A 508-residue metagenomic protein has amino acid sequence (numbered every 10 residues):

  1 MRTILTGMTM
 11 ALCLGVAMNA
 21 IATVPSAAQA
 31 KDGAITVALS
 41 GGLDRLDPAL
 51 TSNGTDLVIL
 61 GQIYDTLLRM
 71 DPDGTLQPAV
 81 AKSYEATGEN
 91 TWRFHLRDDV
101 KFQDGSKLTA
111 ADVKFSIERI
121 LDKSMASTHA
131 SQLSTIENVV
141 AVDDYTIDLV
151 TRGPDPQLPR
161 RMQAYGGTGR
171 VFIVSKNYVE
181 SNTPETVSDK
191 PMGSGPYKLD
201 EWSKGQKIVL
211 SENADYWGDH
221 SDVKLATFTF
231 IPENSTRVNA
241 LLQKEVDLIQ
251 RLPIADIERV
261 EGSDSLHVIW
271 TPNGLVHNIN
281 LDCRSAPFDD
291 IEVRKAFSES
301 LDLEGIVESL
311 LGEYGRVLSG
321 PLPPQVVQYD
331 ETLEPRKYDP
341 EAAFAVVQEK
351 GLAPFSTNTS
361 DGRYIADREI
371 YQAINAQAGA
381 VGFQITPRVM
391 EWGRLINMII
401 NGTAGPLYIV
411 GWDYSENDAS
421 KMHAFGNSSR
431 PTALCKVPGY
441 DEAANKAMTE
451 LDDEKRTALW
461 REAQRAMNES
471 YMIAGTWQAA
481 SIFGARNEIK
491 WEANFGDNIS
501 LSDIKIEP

Functional and structural regions predicted by a protein language model:
T36, T109-E118, D144-V150, G195-P196 (+6 more regions): Alpha-helical secondary-structure segments
A38-G88, E118, M192-G193: N-terminal lobe/hinge region of extracytoplasmic solute-binding protein
G41-L57, V80, S106, T128-H129 (+4 more regions): A structural "hinge/loop" feature
T75, Y165-S221, L225, S235 (+1 more regions): Gly/Pro-rich hinge or "lid" segments in bacterial periplasmic/extracellular proteins
K82-A126, V142, D148, P287-D289: Aromatic- and charge-enriched surface segment that lines or borders ligand/interaction sites
E85, S131-N177: Surface-exposed binding/hinge segments that line and control ligand-binding clefts or catalytic entry sites
S203, S300-Q328, I365-N375, G393-P508: Detector for C-terminal structural segments
N213-R259, Q384: Ligand-site clamp/hinge motif
